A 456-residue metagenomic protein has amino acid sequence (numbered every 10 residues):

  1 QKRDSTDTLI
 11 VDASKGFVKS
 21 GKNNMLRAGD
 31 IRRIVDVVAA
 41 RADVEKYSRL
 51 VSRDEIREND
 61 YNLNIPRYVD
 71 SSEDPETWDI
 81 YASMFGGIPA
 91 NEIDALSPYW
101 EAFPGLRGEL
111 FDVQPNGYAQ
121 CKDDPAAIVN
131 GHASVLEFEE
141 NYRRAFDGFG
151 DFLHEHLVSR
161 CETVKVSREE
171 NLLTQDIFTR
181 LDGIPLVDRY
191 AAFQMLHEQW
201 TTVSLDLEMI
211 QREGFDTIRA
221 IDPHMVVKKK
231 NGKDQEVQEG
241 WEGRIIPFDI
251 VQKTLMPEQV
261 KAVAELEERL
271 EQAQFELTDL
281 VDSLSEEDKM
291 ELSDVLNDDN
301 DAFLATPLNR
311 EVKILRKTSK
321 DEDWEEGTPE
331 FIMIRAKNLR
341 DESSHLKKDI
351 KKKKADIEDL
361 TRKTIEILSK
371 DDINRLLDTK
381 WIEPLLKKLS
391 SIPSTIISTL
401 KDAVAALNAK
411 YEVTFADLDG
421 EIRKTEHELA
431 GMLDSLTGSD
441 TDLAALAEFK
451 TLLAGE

Functional and structural regions predicted by a protein language model:
Q1-F248, A262-V263, E267-R269, E276-S285 (+1 more regions): A conserved structural/catalytic subdomain of Rossmann-like adenosyl-cofactor enzymes
